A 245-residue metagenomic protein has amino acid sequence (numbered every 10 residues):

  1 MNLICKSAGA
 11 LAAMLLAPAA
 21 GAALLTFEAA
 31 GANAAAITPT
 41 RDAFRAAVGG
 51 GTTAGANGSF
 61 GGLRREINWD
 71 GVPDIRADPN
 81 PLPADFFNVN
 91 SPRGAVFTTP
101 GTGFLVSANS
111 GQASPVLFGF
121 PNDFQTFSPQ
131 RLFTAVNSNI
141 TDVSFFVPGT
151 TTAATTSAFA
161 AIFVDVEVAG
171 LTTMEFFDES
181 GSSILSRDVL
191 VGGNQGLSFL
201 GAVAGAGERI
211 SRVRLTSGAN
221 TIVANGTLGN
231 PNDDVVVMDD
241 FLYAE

Functional and structural regions predicted by a protein language model:
M1, A22-A23: Absolute protein N-terminus
M1-A8: Bacterial N-terminal signal peptides that target proteins for export
A17-A19: N-terminal signal peptide c-region/cleavage motif recognized by signal peptidases
A23-E245: Surface-exposed, well-ordered secondary-structure segments
